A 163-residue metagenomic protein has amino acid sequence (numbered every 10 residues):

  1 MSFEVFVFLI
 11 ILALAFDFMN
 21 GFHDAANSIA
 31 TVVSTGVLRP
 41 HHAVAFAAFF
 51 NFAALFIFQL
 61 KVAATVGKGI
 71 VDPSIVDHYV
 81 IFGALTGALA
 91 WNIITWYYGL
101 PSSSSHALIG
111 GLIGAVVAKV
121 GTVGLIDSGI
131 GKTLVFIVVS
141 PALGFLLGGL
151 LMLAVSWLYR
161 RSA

Functional and structural regions predicted by a protein language model:
M1-A163: Multi-pass alpha-helical transmembrane bundle typical of ion/small-solute transporters and intramembrane aspartyl
